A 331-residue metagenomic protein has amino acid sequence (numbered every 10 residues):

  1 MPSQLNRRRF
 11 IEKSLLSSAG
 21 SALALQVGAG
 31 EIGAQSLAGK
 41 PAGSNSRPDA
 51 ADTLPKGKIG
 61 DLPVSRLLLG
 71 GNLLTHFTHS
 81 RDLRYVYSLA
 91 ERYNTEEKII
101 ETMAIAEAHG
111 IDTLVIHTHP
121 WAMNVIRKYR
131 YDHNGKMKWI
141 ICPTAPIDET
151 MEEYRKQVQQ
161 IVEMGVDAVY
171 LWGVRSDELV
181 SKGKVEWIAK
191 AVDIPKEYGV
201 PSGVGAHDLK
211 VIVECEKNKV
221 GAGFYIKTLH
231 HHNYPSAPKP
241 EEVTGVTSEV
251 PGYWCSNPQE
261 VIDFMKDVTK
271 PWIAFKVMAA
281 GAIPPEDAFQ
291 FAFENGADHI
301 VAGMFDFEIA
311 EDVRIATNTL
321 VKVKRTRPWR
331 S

Functional and structural regions predicted by a protein language model:
M1-A19: N-terminal secretory signal peptides and thylakoid transit peptides that target proteins across membranes
V27-L68: C-terminal segment of N-terminal export signals and the immediately downstream linker at the start of the mature
L69, S202, W272: Conserved, mostly hydrophobic/aromatic
H119-D132, Y154, D177-A191, P258-Q259 (+1 more regions): Active-site-adjacent beta->alpha loops and helix N-cap segments on the catalytic face of soluble alpha/beta enzymes
A145-G223, Y253, D267-V268: Glycine/proline-rich, positively charged, aromatic-decorated active-site loop/lid region on the catalytic face
R175, I226-H231, N295-I309: Glycine-rich phosphate-binding active-site loops on the catalytic face of alpha/beta enzymes
G205-Q290: Catalytic alpha/beta core domains of metabolic enzymes, predominantly
I309-W329: C-terminal helical cap(s) of enzyme catalytic domains, especially alpha/beta-barrels
